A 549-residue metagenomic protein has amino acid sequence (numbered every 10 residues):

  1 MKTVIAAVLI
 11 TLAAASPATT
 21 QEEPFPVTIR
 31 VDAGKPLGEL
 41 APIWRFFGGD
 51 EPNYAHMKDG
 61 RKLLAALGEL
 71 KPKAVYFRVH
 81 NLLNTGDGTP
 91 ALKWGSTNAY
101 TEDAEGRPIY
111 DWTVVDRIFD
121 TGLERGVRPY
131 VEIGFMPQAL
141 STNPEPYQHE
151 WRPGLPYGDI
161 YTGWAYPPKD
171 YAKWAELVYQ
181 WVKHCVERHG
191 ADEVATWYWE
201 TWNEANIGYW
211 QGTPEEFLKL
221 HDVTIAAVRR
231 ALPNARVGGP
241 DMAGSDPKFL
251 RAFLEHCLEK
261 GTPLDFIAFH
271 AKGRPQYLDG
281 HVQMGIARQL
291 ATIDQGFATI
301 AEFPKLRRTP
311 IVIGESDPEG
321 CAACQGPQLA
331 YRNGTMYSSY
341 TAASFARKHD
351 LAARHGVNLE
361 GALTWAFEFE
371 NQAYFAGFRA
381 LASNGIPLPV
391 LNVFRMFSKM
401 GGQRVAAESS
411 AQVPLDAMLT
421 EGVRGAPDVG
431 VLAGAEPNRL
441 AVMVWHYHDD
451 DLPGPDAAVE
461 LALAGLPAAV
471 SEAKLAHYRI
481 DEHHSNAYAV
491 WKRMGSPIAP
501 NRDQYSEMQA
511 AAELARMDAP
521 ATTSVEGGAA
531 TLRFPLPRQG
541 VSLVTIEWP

Functional and structural regions predicted by a protein language model:
M1-A7: Sec-dependent signal peptide recognition, specifically the positively charged N-region followed immediately by
L9-T11, S16-Y198, E215-D241, E259-T262 (+6 more regions): Non-catalytic accessory regions flanking glycosidase/transglycosidase catalytic cores in CAZymes
M136-Q138, W202-I207, M242-K248, S316-C321 (+1 more regions): Short, internal active-site loops enriched in acidic
Y147-A165, E204-A205, F269-Y277, G320-Q328: A short small-residue
K169, G212-E216, G280-A287, R332-S339 (+1 more regions): Alpha-helix capping and helix-loop boundary segments enriched in small/acidic/polar residues
V178, A195-N203, A235, G239-M242 (+3 more regions): Aromatic- and acid-rich polysaccharide-binding/catalytic face of secreted or lumenal carbohydrate-active enzymes
L220-T224, T292-A301, P318, L329-A352: Extracytoplasmic, non-cytosolic globular domains
R274-H281, I300-S338, F367-L381: Active-site clefts of carbohydrate-active enzymes
